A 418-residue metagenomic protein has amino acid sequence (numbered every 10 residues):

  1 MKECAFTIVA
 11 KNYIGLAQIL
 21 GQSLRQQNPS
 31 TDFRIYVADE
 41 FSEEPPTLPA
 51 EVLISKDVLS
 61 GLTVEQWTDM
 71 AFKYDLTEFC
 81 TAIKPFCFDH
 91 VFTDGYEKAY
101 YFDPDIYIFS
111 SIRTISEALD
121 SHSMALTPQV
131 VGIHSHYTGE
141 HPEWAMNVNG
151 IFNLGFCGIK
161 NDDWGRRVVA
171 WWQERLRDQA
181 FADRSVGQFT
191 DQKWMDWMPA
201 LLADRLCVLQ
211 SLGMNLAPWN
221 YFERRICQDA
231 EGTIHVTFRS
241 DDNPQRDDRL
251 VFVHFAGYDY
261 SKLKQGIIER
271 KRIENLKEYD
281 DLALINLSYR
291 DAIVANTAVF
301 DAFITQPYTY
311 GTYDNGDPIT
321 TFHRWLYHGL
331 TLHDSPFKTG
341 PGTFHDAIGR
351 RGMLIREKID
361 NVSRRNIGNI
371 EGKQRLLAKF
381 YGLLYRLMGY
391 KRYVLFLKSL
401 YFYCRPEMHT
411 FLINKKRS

Functional and structural regions predicted by a protein language model:
M1-S418: Glycosyltransferase catalytic domains, chiefly GT-A lineage
